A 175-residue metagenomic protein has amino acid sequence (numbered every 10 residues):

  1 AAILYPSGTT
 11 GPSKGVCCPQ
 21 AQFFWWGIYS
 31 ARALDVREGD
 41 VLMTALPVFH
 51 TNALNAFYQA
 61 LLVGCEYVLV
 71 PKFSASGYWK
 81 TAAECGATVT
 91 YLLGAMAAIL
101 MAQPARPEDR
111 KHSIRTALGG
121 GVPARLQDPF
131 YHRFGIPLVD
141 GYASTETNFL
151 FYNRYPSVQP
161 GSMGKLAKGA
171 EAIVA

Functional and structural regions predicted by a protein language model:
A1-W25: Conserved AMP-binding A3 loop
P6, K72, G94-A95, Y142: Short secondary-structure boundary segments
P6, V174-A175: Hydrophobic beta-strand positions
K14-C17, T44, E66-K72, V139: Short beta-strand->loop structural element characteristic of the AMP-binding/adenylate-forming
Q20-A21, L46, A170: Structural detector for helix-capping/boundary residues
Q22, F73-S74, A95, V122: Short beta->alpha linker loops
F24-V41, V48-V89, I99, Q103: Conserved AMP-binding/adenylation subdomain of ANL enzymes
L62, W79, E84-L92, M101-P160 (+2 more regions): Gly/Ser/Thr-rich phosphate-binding loop
